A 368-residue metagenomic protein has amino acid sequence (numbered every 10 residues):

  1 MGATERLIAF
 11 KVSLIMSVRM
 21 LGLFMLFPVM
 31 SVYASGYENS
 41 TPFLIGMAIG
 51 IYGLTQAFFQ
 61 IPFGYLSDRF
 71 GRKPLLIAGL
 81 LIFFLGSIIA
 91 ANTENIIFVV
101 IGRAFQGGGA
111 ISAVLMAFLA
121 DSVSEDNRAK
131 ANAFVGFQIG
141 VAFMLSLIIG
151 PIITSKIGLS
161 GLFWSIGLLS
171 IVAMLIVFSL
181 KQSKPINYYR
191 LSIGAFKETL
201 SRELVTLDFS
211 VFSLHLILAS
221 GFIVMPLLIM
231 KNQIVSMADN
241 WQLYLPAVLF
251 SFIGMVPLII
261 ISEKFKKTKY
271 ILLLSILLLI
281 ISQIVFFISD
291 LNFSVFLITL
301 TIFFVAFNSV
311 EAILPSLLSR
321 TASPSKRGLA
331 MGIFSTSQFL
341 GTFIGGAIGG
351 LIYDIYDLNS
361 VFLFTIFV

Functional and structural regions predicted by a protein language model:
M1-E5, K181-S210: Juxtamembrane intracellular "pre-TM" segments in multi-pass secondary transporters
P28-F43, I223-D239: Short amphipathic helix-loop junctions that connect adjacent transmembrane helices in Major Facilitator Superfamily/SLC
F58-E94: Conserved MFS/SLC helix-loop-helix module at the cytosolic interface between two early adjacent transmembrane helices
Q60-G71, G254-K267, Y353: Helix-to-loop junctions at the C-terminal end of transmembrane segments in multipass secondary transporters
R69-G79, E263-I276: Cytoplasmic membrane-interface "Motif A"-like loop-to-helix N-cap segments of 12-TM Major Facilitator Superfamily
G102-I139: Cytoplasmic helix-loop-helix junction between adjacent transmembrane helices in 12-TM secondary transporters
G167-I186: C-terminal membrane-cytosol helix-exit motif in multi-pass small-molecule transporters
K269-L314: C-terminal transmembrane helical hairpin of 12-TM major facilitator-type secondary transporters
